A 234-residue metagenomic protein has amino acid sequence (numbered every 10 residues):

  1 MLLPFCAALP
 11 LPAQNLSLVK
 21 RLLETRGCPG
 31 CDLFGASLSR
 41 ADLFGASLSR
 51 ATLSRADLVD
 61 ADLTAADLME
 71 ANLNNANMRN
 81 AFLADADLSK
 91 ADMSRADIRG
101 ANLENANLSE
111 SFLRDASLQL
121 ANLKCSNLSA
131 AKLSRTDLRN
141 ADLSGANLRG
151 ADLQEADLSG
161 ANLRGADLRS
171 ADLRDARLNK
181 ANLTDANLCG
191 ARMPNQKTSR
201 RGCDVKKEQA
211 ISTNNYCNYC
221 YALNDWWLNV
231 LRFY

Functional and structural regions predicted by a protein language model:
M1-C6: Bacterial N-terminal signal peptides
L9-A13: Sec/Tat signal peptide C-region and signal peptidase I cleavage site
Q14-Y221, W227-N229, F233: Tandem repeat scaffolds
